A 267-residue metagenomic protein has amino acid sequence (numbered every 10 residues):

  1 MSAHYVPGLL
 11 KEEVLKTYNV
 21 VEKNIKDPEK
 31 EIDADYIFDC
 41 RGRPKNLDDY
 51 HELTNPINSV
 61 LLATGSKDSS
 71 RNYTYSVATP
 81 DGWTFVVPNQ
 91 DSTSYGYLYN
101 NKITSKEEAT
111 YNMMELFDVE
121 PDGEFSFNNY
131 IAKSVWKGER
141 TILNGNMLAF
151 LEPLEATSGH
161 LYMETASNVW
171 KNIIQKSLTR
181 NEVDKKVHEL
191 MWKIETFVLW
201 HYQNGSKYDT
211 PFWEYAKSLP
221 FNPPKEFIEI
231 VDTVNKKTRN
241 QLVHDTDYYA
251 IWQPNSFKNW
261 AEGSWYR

Functional and structural regions predicted by a protein language model:
M1-S2: Glycine-rich active-site loop/strand segments that organize a redox cofactor
Y5-V119: Predominantly flavin-linked oxidoreductase catalytic cores and closely associated redox partners
N19, N24, N46, N55-N58 (+15 more regions): Detector for Asparagine
P80-W83, N129-Y130, W136-K137, T141 (+1 more regions): Tryptophan-centered motif/residue detector
Y95-Y99, K171, F212-K217: Charged, low-complexity surface segments at secondary-structure and domain boundaries
Y99-G205: FAD/FMN-dependent oxidoreductases across multiple families
Q175-R267: Long, low-complexity C-terminal extensions of enzymes
